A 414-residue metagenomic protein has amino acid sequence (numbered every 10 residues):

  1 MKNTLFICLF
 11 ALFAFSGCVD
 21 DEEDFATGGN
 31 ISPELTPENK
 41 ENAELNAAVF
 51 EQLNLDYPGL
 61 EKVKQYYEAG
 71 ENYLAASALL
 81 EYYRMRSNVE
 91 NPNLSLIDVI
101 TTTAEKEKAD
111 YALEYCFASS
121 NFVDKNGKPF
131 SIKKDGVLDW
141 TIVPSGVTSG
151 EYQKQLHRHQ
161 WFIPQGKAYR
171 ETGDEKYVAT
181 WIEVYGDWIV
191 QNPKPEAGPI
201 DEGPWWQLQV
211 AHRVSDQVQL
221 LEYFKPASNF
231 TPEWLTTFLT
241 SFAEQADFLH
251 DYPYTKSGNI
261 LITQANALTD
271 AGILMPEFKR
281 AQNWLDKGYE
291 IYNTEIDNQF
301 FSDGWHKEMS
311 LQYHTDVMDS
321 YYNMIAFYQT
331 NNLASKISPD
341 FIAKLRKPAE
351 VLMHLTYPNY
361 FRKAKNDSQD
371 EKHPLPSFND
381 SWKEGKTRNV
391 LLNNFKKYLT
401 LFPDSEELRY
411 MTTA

Functional and structural regions predicted by a protein language model:
T4-F13: Sec-dependent N-terminal signal peptides
F15-G17: C-terminal motif of bacterial Sec signal peptides marking the signal peptidase cleavage site
V19-D21: Bacterial signal peptide processing site
F25-K256, I262-D270: Extracellular glycan-targeting catalytic surfaces
A168-I182, L221-A243, G272-E290, Y328-R346 (+1 more regions): Structural helix-adjacent loops and short alpha-helical linkers that scaffold large soluble proteins
D187, H212, D216-Q219, Y223 (+7 more regions): Alpha-helical scaffold segments in carbohydrate-active enzymes
P199-I200, P253-Y254, S302-S310, N331-A334: Acidic, serine/threonine- and proline-rich low-complexity regulatory regions
Q312-A414: Carbohydrate-active enzyme catalytic cores, enriched for enzymes that act on polyanionic acidic polysaccharides
